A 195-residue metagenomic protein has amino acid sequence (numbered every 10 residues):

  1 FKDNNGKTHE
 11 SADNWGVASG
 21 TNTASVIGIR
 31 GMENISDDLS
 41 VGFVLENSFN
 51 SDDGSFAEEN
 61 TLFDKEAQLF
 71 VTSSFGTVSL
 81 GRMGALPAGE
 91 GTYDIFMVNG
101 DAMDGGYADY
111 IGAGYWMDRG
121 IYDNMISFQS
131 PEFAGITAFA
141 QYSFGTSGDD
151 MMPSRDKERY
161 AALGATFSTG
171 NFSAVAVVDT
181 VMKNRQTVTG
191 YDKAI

Functional and structural regions predicted by a protein language model:
F1-K2, S11-S147, K157-R159, A165-V175: Outer membrane beta-barrel
N4-K7, A88-E90, I95, D179-I195: Outer-membrane beta-barrel translocator/channel fold
D150-M151: Surface-exposed, low-complexity loop segments enriched in small/polar and acidic residues
